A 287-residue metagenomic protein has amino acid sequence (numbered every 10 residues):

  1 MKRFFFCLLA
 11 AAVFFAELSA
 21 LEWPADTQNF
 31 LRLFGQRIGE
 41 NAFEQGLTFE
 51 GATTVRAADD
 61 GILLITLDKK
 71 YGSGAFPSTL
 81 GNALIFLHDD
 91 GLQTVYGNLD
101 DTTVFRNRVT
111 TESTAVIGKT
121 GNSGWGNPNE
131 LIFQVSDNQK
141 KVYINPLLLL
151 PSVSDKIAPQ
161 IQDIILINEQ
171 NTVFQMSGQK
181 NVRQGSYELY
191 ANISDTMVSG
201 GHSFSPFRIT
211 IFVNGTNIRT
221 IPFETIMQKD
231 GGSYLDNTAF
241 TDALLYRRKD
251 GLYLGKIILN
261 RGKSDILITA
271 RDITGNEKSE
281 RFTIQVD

Functional and structural regions predicted by a protein language model:
F4-V13: Sec-dependent N-terminal signal peptides
A16-N82, S113, T120-L131, K141-N214 (+2 more regions): Surface-exposed, glycine-biased beta-strand/turn segments
E50-A52, R56, L87-T114: Short histidine-centered loop motifs in beta-beta connectors
P77, F204-N260: Exoplasmic/lumenal beta-rich domain surfaces
D137, S154-K156, V286-D287: Extracellular interdomain linker/stem segments of modular secreted and single-pass surface proteins
T274-D287: Short beta-strand elements
